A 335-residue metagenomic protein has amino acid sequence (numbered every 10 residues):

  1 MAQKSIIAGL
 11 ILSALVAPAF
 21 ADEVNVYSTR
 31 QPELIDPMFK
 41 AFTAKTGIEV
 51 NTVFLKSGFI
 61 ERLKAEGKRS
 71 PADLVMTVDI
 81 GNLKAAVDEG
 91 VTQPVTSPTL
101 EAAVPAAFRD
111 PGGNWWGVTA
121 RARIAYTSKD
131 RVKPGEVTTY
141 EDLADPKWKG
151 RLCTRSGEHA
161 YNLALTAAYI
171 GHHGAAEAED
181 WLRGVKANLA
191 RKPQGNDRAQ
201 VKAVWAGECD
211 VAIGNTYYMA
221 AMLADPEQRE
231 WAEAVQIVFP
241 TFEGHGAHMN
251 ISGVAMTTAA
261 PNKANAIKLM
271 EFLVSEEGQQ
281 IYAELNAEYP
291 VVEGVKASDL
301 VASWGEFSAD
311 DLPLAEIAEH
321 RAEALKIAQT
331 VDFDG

Functional and structural regions predicted by a protein language model:
A17-A21: Sec/Tat signal peptide C-region and signal peptidase I cleavage site
D22-A85: Early extracytoplasmic/lumenal segment of secretory-pathway proteins
Y27-R30, P111-G112, T127-K129, G135 (+3 more regions): Short beta-strand->loop
S70-V75, Q93-A125, E141, R151-C153: A structural signal for short loop-to-beta-strand junctions that line the ligand-binding cleft of periplasmic/secreted
Y126-R131, A167, M249-N262, I281: A bilobed periplasmic-binding-protein/Venus flytrap-type ligand-binding module shared by bacterial periplasmic
G150-E158, F272-K296: Periplasmic-binding protein-like
Y161, A168, H172-P240: Ligand-binding pocket segment of bilobal, Venus flytrap-like solute-binding proteins
A287-G335: An extracytoplasmic/periplasmic, membrane-proximal ligand-sensing/linker region
